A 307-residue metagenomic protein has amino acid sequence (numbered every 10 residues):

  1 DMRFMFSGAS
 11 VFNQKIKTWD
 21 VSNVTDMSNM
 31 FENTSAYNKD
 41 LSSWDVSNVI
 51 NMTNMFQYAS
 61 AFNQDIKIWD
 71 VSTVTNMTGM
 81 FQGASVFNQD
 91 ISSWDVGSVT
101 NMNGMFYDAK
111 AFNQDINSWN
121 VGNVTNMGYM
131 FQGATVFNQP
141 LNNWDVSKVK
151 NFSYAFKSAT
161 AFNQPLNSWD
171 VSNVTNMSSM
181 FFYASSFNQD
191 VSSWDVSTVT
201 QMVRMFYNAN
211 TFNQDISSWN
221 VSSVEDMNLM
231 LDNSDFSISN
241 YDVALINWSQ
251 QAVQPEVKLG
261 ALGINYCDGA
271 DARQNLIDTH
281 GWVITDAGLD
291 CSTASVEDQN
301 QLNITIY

Functional and structural regions predicted by a protein language model:
D1-A294: Negatively charged
C291-Y307: Residue-level detector of functionally pivotal "anchor" positions at catalytic/ligand-binding pockets or at interdomain
